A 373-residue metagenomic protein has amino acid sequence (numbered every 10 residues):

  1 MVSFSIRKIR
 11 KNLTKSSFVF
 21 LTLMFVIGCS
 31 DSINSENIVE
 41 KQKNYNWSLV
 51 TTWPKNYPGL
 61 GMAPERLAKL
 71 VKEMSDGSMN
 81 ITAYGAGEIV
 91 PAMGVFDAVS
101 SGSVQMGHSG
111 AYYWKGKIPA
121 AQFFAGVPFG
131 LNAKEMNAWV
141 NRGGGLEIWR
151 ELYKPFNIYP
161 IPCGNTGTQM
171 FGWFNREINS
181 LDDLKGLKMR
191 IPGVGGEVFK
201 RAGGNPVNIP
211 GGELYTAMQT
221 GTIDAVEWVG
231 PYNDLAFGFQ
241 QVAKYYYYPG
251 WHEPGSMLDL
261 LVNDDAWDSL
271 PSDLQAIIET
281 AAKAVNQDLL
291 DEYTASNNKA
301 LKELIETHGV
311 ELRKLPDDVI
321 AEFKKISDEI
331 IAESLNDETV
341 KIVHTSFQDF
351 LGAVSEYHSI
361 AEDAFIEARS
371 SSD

Functional and structural regions predicted by a protein language model:
V2, C29-M136, E151-D373: N-terminal secretory/targeting leader peptides
V2-F18: Bacterial N-terminal signal peptides that target proteins for export
I6-R10, I148-Y153: Short, solvent-exposed secondary-structure boundary motifs
S17-G28: Bacterial N-terminal signal peptides
G143-G144: Core domains of carbohydrate- and sulfate-ester-processing enzymes
